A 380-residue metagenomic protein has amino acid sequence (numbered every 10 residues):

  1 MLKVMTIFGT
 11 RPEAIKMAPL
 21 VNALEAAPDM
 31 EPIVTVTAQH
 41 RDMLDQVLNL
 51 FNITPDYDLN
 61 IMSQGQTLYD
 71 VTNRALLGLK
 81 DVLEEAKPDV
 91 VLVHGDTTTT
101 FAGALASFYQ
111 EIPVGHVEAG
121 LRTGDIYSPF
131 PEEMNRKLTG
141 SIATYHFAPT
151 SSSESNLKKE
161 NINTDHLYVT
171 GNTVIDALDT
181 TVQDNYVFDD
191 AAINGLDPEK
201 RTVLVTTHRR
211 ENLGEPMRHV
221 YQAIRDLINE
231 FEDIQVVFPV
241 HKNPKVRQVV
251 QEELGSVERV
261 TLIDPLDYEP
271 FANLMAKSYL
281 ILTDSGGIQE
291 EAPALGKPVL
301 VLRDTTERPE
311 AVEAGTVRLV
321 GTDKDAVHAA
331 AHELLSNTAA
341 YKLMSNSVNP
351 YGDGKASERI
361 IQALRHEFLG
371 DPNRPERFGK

Functional and structural regions predicted by a protein language model:
D29-R74, G78: Conserved nucleotide-sugar phosphate-binding/catalytic loop shared by glycosyltransferases and other
T37, R41-D42, I142-P216, V320 (+1 more regions): A nucleotide-sugar donor-handling region in carbohydrate enzymes
H40-V47, Q66, Y186-K277: Donor-nucleotide binding loops and adjacent catalytic segments primarily of GT-B fold Leloir glycosyltransferases
V93-H94, H116, H146, N273-V312: A donor-sugar binding/catalytic signature common to diverse glycosyltransferases and related nucleotide-sugar
H116-F130, T144: A short, histidine- and acid-enriched strand-loop-helix "catalytic/donor-clamping" loop that lines the nucleotide-sugar
E133-Y145: Membrane-proximal helix-turn-helix segments that form the acceptor-binding/catalytic region of lipid-linked
R308-E333, M344-K355: Change "using UDP/GDP/dTDP sugars" to "using nucleotide sugars
T338-K380: C-terminal amphipathic helix plus adjacent low-complexity, charged tail appended to glycosyltransferase catalytic
